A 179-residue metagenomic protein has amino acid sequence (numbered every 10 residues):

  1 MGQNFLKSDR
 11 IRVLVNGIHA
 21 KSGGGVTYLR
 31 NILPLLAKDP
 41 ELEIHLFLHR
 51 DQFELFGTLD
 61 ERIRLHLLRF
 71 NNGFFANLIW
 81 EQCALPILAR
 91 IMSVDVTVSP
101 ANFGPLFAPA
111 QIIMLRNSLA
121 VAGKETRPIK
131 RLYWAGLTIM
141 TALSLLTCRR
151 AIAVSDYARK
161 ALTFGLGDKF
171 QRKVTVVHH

Functional and structural regions predicted by a protein language model:
F5, N16-S22, L35-N72, A158: N-terminal strand-loop element at the rim of the active site of nucleotide-sugar-dependent glycosyltransferases
G24-A37, M140: Short amphipathic alpha-helix
I63-I87, E125-I129: A short, charged, and often flexible helix/loop element on the N-terminal side of the glycosyltransferase catalytic
L78, M92, P100-G104: Short His-centered aromatic/hydrophobic patch
V96-V98, P105-R127: Active-site proximal beta-strand in glycosyltransferases
R131-A151: Membrane-proximal helix-turn-helix segments that form the acceptor-binding/catalytic region of lipid-linked
T147-V174: A short, active-site helix/loop in glycosyltransferases that binds the activated sugar's phosphate group
V176-H179: Short beta-strand->alpha-helix junction loop in the catalytic core of nucleotide-activated group-transfer enzymes
